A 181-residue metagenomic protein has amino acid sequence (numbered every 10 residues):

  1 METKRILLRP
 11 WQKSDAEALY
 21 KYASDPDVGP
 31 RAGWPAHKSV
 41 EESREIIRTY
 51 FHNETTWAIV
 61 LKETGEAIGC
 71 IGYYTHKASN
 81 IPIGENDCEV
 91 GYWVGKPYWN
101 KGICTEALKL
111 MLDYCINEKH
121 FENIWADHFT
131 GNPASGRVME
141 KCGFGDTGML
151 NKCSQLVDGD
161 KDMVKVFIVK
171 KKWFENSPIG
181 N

Functional and structural regions predicted by a protein language model:
M1-D27, V60-N181: Acyl-donor (CoA/ACP) binding surface of acyl/acetyltransferases
P26, P35, N53-E54, E122: Secondary-structure boundary/capping positions in well-ordered alpha/beta enzyme cores
D27-R48: Conserved GNAT-fold acetyl-CoA-binding loop/helix
S43-E45, F51, V138, K161: A generic membrane alpha-helix/interface feature
I47-V60: A short helix-loop-beta-strand connector motif used in the catalytic cores of GNAT acetyltransferases and, in some
